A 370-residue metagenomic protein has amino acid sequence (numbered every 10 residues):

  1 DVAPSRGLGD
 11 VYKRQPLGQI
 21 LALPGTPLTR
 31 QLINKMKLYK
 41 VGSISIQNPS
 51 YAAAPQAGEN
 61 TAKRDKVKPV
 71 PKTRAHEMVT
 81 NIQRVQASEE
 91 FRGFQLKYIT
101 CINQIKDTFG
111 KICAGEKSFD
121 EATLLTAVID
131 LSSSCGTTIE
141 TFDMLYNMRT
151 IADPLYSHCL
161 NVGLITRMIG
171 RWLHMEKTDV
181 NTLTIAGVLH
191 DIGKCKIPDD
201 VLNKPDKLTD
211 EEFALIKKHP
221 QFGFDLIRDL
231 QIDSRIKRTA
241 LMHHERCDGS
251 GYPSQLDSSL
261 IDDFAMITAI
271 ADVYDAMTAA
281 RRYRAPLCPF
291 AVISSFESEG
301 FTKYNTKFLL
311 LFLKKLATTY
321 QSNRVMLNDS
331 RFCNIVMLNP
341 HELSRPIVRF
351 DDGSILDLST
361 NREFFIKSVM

Functional and structural regions predicted by a protein language model:
D1-L8, Y12: Single conserved hydrophobic/aromatic residue that forms the stacking wall/gate of nucleotide- or nucleobase-binding
P69-A214, I227-L230: Acidic/His-rich, divalent-metal-binding segments that scaffold phosphate/diphosphate chemistry
V162, T182-I197, A214-L310, T318-Y320 (+2 more regions): Alpha-helical scaffolding flanking metal-ion-dependent phosphate/phosphodiester catalytic sites
R331-P340: Short beta-strand-centered aromatic/proline hotspots
L343-I355: Basic/aromatic-rich interaction segments and small domains that mediate binding to polyanionic partners
S354-M370: Glycine- and charge-enriched low-complexity intrinsically disordered segments
